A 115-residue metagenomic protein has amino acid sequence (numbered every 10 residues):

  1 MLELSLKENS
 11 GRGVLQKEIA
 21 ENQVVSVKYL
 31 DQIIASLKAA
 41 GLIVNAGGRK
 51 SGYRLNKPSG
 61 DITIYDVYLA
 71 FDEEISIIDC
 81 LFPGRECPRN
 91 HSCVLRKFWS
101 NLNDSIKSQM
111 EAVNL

Functional and structural regions predicted by a protein language model:
M1-V25: N-terminal helix-turn-helix DNA-binding core of bacterial DNA-binding proteins
E21, K38-A39: Alpha-helical residues within the helix-turn-helix
K28: Key DNA-contact positions within bacterial/archaeal DNA-binding proteins
I34-A35: Short, hydrophobic-biased segments on the C-terminal half of alpha helices that form "recognition helices"
A39-L42, A70: Residue cluster at the C-terminal edge of the helix-turn-helix DNA-binding motif
L42-L55: Beta-hairpin "wing" of winged helix-turn-helix
N56-L115: Non-DNA-binding regulatory cores of transcription-related proteins, predominantly C-terminal effector-binding
